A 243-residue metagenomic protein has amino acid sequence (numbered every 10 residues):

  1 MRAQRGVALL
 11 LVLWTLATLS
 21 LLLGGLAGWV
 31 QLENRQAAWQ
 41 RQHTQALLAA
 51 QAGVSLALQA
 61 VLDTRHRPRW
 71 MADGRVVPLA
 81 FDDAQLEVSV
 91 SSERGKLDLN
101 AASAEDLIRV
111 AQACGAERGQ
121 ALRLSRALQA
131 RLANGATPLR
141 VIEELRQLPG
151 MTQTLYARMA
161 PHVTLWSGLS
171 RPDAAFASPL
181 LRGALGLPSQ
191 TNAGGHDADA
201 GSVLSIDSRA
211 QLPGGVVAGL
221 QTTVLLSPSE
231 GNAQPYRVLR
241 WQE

Functional and structural regions predicted by a protein language model:
M1-R5: N-terminal leader/signal peptides at the extreme start of proteins
V7-E243: Compositionally biased linear targeting/interaction segments
